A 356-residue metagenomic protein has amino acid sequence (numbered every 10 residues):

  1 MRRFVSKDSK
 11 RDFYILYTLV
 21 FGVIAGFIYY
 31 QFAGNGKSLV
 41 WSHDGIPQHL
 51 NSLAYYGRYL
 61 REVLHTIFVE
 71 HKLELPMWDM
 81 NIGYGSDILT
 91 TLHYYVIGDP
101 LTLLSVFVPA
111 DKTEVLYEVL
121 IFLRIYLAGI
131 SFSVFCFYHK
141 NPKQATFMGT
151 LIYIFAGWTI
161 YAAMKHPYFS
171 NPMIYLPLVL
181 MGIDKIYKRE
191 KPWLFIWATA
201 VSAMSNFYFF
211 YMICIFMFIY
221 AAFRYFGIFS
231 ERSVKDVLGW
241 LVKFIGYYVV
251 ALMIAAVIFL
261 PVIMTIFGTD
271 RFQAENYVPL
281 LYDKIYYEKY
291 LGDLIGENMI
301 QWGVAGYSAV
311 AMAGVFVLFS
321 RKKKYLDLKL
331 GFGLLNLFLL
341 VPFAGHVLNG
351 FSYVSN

Functional and structural regions predicted by a protein language model:
M1-F32, G239, K243: Start-transfer (signal-anchor) and selected internal transmembrane alpha helices of multi-pass inner/ER membrane
S9, F13, P109-L116, L120 (+2 more regions): Membrane-interface starts of transmembrane alpha-helices
D12-I28, W197-A198, Y247-I254, F332-L339: Alpha-helical transmembrane segments
I24-G129, L151-M173, M212, F267-R271 (+2 more regions): Membrane-interface coil-to-helix junctions
K37, A110, R189, Y225-S233 (+2 more regions): Transmembrane helix-loop junctions in multipass membrane proteins, especially transporters and channels
I46-T66, P100, W240-N356: Periplasmic/ER-lumenal interhelical loops and adjacent helix-loop junctions in multi-pass membrane proteins
I125-H139, K143-G227, K243-I263, G268: Membrane-embedded helix bundles of polyisoprenyl
F137-P142, K185-E190, F229-L238, L318-L328: Membrane-interface helix-boundary motifs at transmembrane edges
